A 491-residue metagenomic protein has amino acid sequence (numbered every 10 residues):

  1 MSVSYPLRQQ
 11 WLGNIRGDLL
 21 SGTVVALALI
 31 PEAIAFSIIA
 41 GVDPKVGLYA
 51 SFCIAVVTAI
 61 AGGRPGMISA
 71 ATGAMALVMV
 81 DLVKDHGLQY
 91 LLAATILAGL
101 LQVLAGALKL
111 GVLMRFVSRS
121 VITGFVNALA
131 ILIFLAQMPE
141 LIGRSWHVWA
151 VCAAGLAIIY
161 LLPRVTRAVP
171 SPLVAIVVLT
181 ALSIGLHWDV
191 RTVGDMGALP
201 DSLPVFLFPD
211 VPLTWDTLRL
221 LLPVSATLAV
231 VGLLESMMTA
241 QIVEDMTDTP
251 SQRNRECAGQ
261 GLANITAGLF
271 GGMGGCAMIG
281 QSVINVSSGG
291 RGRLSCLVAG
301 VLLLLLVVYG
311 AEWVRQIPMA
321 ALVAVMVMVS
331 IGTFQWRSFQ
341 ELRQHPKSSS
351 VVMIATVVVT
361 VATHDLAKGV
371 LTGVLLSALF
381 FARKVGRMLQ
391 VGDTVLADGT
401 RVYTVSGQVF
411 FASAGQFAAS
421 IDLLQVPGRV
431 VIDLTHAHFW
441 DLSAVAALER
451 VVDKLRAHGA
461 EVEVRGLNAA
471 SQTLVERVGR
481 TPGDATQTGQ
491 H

Functional and structural regions predicted by a protein language model:
M1-F380, K384-L389: Transmembrane helical cores of multi-pass ion-transport proteins
M1-R16, R191-V205, M388-T404, G459-H491: Intrinsically disordered, low-complexity non-transmembrane regions of multi-pass membrane transporters
E140-L141, S183, A229, L396 (+3 more regions): Glycine-rich loops and low-complexity Gly/Arg-rich segments that provide flexible linkers or classic glycine-based
G332-T481: The feature marks cytosolic C-terminal regulatory regions of anion transporters and related permeases
